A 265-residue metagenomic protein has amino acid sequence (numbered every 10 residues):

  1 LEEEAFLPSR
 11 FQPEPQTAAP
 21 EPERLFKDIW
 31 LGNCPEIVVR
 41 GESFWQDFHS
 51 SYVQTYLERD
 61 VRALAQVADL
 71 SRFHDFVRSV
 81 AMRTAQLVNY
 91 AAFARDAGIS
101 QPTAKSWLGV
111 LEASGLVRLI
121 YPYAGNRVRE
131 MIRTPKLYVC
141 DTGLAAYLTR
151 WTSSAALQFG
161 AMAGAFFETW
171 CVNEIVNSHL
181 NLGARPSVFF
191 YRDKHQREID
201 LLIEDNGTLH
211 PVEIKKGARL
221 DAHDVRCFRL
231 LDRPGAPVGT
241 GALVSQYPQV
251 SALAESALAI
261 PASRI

Functional and structural regions predicted by a protein language model:
L1-P8: Conserved small helical "lid"/interfacial subdomain of P-loop NTPases
R10-Q54: Amphipathic alpha-helical "lid/sensor" segments that cap RecA-like P-loop NTPase cores
V38-L209: Accessory nucleic acid-recognition modules appended to NTPase machines
L180-N181, R229-V238: Arginine/glycine-rich "motif VI" loop of SF2 helicases in the C-terminal RecA-like domain
E204, P211-R219: Active-site ExK catalytic segment of metal-dependent nucleases
A218-F228: Active-site-adjacent loop/helix micro-motif of nuclease/hydrolase catalytic cores
P237-S245: Short, hydrophobic beta-strand segments that form beta-sheet elements in well-ordered domains
Q246-I265: Domain-level recognition of nuclease-like catalytic cores that cleave nucleotide substrates
